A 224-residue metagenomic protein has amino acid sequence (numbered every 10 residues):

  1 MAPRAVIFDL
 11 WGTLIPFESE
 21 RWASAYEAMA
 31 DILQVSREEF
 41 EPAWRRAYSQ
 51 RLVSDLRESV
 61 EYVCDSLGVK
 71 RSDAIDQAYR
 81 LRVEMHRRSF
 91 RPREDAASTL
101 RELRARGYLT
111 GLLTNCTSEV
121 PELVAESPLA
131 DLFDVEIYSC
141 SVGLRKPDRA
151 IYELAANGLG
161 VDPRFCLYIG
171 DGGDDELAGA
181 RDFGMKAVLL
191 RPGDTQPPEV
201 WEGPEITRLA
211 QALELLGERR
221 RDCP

Functional and structural regions predicted by a protein language model:
M1-R4, A97, R101-R104, Y108-P224: Asp-based, Mg2+/Mn2+-dependent phosphohydrolase catalytic module
M1-S98, R106: N-terminal helical cap/lid subdomain that shapes the substrate entry/recognition surface in HAD-like hydrolases
